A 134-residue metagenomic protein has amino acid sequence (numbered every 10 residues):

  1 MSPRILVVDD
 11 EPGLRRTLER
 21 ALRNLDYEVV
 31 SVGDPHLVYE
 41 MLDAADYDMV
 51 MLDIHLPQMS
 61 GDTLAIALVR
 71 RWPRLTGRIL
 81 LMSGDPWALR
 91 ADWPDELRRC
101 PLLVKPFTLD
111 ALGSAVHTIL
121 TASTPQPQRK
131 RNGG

Functional and structural regions predicted by a protein language model:
L6, S31-M49: Acidic, metal-coordinating helix/loop segments flanking the phosphotransfer/catalytic sites of two-component signaling
P12-V30, C100: Two-component/phosphorelay signaling modules centered on CheY-like receiver
R15, P57, W87: The feature encodes the CheY-like receiver
S31, L56-M59: Residue-level signal for the "D+5" position in two-component response regulator receiver
D53: Active-site residues of response regulator receiver
M82-S83: Hydrophobic/aromatic residues positioned on beta-strands within the core alpha/beta folds
F107-I119, T124: C-terminal output helix
